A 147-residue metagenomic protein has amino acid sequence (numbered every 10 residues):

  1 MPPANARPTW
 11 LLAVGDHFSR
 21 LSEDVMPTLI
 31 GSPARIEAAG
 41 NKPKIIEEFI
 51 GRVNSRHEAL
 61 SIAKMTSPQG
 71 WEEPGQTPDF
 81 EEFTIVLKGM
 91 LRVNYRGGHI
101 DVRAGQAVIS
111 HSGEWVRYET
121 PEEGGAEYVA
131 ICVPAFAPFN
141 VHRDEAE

Functional and structural regions predicted by a protein language model:
W10-A59, T66, P74, V141-E147: A short, N-terminal "cap"/entry segment at the start of jelly-roll beta-barrel domains of the cupin/DSBH fold
G51-R52, E72-P78, Y95, E119-P121 (+1 more regions): Short histidine-centered beta-strand/loop micro-motifs that create catalytic or ligand/metal-coordination sites
K64-S67, P78-V93: Short, conserved beta-strand element in jelly-roll/cupin
E72-E73, R92, V108, S112-Y118: Histidine-centered metal-chelating micro-motifs
M90-R92, H99, W115, G125: Structural motif
G97-S112: Short acidic-glycine-tyrosine-enriched beta hairpin
S112-P138: Ligand-binding loop in jelly-roll beta-barrel domains
